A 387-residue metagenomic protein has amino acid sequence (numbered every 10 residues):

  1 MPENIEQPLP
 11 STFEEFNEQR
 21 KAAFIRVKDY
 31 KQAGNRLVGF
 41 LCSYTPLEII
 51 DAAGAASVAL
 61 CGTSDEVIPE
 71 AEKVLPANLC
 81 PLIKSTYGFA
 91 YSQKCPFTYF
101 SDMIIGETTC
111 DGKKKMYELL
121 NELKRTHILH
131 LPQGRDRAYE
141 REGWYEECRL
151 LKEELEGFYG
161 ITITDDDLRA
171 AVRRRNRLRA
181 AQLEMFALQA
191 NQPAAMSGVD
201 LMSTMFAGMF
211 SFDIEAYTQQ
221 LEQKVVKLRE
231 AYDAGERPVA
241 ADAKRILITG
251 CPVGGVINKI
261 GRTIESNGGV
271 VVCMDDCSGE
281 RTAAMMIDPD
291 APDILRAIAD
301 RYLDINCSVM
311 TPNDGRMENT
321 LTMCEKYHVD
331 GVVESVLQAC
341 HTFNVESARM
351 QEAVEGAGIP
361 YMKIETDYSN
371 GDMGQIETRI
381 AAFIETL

Functional and structural regions predicted by a protein language model:
P2-R36, R149, E153-V271, D275-T282 (+1 more regions): A charged, amphipathic alpha-helical module
Q32, I49-T63, E70-A71, C251-P312 (+1 more regions): Redox- and metal-dependent alpha/beta enzyme cores, enriched for Fe-S-associated oxidoreductases and cofactor-handling
L37-Y91, D102, T109, M116-Y117: An N-terminal, globular interaction/scaffold subdomain
L41, L247-T249, S335: Short hydrophobic segments within beta-strands
E66-P76, D136-R141, E280-I287, D372-Q375: Short, charged, surface-exposed secondary-structure boundary motifs
A77-K94, S308-T322: Glycine-rich, highly charged phosphate/nucleotide-binding loops
Y87-G157: Acidic/His-rich segments in extracytoplasmic proteins that coordinate ligands and/or metal ions
M317-L387: TerminUS-proximal long segments
